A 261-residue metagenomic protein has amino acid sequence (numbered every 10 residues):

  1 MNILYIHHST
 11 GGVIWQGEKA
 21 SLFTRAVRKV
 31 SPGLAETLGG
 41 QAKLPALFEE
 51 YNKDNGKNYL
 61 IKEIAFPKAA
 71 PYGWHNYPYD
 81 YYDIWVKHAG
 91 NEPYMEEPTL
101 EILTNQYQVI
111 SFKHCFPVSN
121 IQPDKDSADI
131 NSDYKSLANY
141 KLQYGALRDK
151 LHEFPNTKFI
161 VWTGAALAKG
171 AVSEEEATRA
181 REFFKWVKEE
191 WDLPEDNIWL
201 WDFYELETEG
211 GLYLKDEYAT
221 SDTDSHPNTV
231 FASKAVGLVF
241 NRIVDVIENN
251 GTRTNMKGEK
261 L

Functional and structural regions predicted by a protein language model:
N2-I6, G12-I14, N58-A65, Q108-H114 (+3 more regions): Structural recognition of the beta-strand scaffold that forms the well-ordered cores of secreted hydrolase catalytic
G12-W15, A26-D124: Conserved SGNH/GDSL esterase-like catalytic core that processes O-acyl groups on lipids and polysaccharides
K19, Y77, N120-S132, L214-T220: Surface-exposed, active-site-proximal loop segments in enzymatic domains
V30, L34-A46, K87-E96, N131-L147 (+1 more regions): Well-ordered, non-membrane alpha-helical segments in soluble/globular domains
E101-Q106, E153-F154, D192-E195: Extracellular/periplasmic catalytic domains that process cell-envelope and extracellular macromolecules
Y107-Q108, F112-H114, Y144, R148 (+2 more regions): Conserved beta-strand->loop/alpha-helix structural units within folded catalytic cores of enzymes with alpha/beta
P117-Y134, A166-A180: Serine-dependent acyl-ester chemistry module
L167-L261: Catalytic His-Asp segment of secreted/periplasmic serine-dependent ester chemistry enzymes
